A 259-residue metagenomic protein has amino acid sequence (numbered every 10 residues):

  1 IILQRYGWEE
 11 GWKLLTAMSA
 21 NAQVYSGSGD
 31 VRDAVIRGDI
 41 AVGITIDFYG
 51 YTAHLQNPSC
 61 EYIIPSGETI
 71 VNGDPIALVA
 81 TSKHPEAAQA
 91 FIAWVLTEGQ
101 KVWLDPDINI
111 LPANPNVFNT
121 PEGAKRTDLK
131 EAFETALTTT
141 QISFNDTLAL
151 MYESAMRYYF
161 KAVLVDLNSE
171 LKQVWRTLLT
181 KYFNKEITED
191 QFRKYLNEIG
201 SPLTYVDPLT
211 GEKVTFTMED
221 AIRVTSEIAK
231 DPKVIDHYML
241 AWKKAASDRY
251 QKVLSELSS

Functional and structural regions predicted by a protein language model:
Q4-I63, V102: Ligand-binding pocket segment of bilobal, Venus flytrap-like solute-binding proteins
E10-L14, K83-V95, V102: Short amphipathic alpha-helical coupling segments at ligand-binding clamshell hinges and other catalytic/signaling
I36-R37, H54-N57, T69-V71, S82-A87: Extracellular/periplasmic catalytic domains that process cell-envelope and extracellular macromolecules
F48-Y51, G67-I70, K83, E98-G99: Solvent-exposed loop/turn segments at secondary-structure junctions within structured extracellular/periplasmic domains
V71-P85, W103-P106: A bilobed periplasmic-binding-protein/Venus flytrap-type ligand-binding module shared by bacterial periplasmic
W94-V117: Periplasmic-binding protein-like
N109-P208: Long, aromatic- and glycine/proline-rich binding clefts that accommodate carbohydrate-like moieties
W175-S259: C-terminal non-catalytic accessory extensions
